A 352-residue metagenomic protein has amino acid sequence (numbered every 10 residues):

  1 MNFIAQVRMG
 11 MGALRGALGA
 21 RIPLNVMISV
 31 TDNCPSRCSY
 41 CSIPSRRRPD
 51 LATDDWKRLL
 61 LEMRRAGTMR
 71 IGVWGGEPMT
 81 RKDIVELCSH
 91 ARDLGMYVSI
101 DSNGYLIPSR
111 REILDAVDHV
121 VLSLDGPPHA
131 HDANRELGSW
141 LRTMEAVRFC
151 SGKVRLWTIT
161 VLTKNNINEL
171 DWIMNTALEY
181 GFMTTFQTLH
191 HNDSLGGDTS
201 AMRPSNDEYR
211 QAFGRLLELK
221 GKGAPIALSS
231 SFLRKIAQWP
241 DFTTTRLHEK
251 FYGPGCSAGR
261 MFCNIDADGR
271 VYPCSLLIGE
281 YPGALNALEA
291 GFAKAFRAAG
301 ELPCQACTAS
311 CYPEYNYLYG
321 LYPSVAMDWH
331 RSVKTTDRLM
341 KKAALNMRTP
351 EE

Functional and structural regions predicted by a protein language model:
N2-E112, D328, K334-L339, E352: Conserved alpha-helical substructure of the radical SAM core
A13, I22, F251-G253, D268-E352: Flexible mid-to-C-terminal extensions adjoining Fe-S/redox cofactors in radical SAM and related proteins
R37, G67-T68, A116, Y180-M183 (+1 more regions): Short loop/turn motifs at secondary-structure junctions
R48, T80, P108, H129 (+2 more regions): Generic structural signal for helix capping and beta-alpha/helix-loop junctions
L51, L94-Y97, D118-H119, S123-D125 (+2 more regions): Radical SAM enzyme [4Fe-4S]-AdoMet core and its adjacent flexible, acidic and glycine-rich loops/tails across
L60, V85-S89, R110-L114, M144-V147 (+3 more regions): Short amphipathic alpha-helical segments and helix-helix/interface helices
R81-K82, I107-R110, I167-L170, Y272 (+1 more regions): Short, well-ordered alpha-helical microsegments
